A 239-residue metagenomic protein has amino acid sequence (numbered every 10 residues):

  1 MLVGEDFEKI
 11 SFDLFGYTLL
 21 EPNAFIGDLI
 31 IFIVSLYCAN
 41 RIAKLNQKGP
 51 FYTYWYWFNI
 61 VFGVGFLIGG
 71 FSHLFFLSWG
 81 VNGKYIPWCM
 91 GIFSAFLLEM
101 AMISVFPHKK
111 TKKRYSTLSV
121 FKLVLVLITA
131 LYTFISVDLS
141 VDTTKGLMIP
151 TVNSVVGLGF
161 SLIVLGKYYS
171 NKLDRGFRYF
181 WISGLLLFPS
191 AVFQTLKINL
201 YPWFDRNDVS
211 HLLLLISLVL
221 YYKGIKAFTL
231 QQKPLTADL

Functional and structural regions predicted by a protein language model:
L2-F32, K145-V152: Hydrophobic transmembrane alpha-helical segments in integral membrane proteins
L20-N46, S154-N171: First transmembrane helix
I31, Y54-F75, R178-T195: Hydrophobic alpha-helical transmembrane segments of multi-pass membrane proteins
S35-N46, G70-K84, C89-T117, L165 (+1 more regions): Internal transmembrane alpha-helix with an interfacial aromatic "cap," most often the third helix
N46-F62, K110-L123, K172-G184, L230-L239: Membrane-interfacial loop-to-transmembrane alpha-helix junctions, especially the N-terminal start
F71-S78, L131-T144, V192-Y201: Juxtamembrane "helix-exit" motif on the non-cytosolic side of transmembrane helices
I86-S161: Membrane-proximal helix-loop-helix units in multi-pass membrane proteins
V164-Y168, I182-L239: C-terminal transmembrane-bundle signature of multipass membrane proteins, characterized by strong activation on
